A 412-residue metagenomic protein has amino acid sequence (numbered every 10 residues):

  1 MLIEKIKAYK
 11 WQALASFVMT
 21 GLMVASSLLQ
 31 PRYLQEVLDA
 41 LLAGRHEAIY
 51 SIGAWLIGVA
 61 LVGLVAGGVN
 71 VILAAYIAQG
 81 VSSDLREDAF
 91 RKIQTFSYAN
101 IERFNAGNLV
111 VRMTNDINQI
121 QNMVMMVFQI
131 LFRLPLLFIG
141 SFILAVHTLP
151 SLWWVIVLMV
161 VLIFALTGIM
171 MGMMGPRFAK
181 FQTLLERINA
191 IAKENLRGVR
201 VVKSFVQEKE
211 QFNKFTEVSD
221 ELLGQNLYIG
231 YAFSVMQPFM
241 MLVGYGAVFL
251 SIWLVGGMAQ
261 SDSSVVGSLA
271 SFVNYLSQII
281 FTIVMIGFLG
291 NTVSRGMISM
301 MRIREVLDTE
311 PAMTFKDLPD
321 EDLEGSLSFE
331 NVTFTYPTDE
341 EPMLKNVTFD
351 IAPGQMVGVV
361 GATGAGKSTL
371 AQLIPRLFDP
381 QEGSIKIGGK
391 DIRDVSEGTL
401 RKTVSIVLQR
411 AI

Functional and structural regions predicted by a protein language model:
M1-K10, L109: A short amphipathic helical element positioned immediately N-terminal to and/or at the very start of a transmembrane
K7, W11-V69, L73, V146-S151 (+1 more regions): Transmembrane helix-loop-helix hairpins at lipid-water interfaces of multipass membrane proteins, especially the type-1
K7-K10, T95-A99, N115-V124, F128 (+7 more regions): An intracellular "coupling" helix at the cytosolic face of ABC transporter transmembrane type-1 domains
V18, S26, A48, A66 (+4 more regions): Hydrophobic alpha-helical transmembrane segments of ABC transporter permease domains
R45, L144-V161, Y228-R302, V306-L307: Helix-loop-helix
R197, L276-D339, D379-E382, K386: ABC transporter TMD-NBD coupling linker
D322-I412: ABC-type nucleotide-binding domain
